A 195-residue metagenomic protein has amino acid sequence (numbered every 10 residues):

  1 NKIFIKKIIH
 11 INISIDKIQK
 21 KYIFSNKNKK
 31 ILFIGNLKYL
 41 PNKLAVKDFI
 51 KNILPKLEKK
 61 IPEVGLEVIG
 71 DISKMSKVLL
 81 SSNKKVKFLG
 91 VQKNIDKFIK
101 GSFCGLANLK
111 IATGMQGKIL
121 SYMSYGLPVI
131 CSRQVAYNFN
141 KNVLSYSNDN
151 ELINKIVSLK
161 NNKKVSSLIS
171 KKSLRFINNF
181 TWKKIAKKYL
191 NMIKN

Functional and structural regions predicted by a protein language model:
N1-K7, K77, Y189: A short, active-site helix/loop in glycosyltransferases that binds the activated sugar's phosphate group
H10-K84, F88-G101: Conserved catalytic-core segment of nucleotide-activated headgroup transferases in glycan assembly
K85, K100-G114, Y125-P128: Acidic donor-binding loop of glycosyltransferase active sites
D96, G117-S124, V135-Y137: Short alpha-helical segment that forms part of, or immediately flanks, the ligand-binding pocket in carbohydrate-active
M115, C131-R133, S147: Conserved acidic donor-binding loop of glycosyltransferase catalytic domains
R133-S145: Short acidic/histidine- and often glycine-rich active-site loop of Leloir-type glycosyltransferases that engages
S147-S167, L190: C-terminal "capping" alpha-helix adjacent to the active site of nucleotide-linked donor transferases in cell-envelope
K164-K194: A charged, aromatic-enriched C-terminal amphipathic alpha-helix characteristic of glycosyltransferases across folds
